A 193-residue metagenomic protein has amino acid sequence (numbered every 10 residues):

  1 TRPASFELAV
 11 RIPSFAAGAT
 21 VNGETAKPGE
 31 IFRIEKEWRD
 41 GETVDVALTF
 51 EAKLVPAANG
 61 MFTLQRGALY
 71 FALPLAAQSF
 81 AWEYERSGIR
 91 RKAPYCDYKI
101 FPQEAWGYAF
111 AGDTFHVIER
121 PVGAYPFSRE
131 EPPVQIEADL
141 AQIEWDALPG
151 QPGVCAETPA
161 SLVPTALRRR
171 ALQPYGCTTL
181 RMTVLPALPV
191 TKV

Functional and structural regions predicted by a protein language model:
T1: Glycine-rich phosphate/pyrophosphate-binding loop and adjacent beta-alpha nucleotide/cofactor-binding cores
A4-P13: Surface-exposed beta-strand/loop patches in extracellular or lumenal glycoproteins
E7-L8, A19, P74: Short helix/loop capping segments that flank catalytic or ligand/cofactor-binding pockets
P13, N22-E24, Q65-G67: Short strand-coil-strand connectors
A16-E37, A52-N59: Solvent-exposed beta-strand/loop surfaces of large extracellular or lumenal domains
D40-G41: Short, flexible surface segments
A47-V193: C-terminal beta-rich recognition modules with glycine/proline-rich loops and embedded aromatic residues
